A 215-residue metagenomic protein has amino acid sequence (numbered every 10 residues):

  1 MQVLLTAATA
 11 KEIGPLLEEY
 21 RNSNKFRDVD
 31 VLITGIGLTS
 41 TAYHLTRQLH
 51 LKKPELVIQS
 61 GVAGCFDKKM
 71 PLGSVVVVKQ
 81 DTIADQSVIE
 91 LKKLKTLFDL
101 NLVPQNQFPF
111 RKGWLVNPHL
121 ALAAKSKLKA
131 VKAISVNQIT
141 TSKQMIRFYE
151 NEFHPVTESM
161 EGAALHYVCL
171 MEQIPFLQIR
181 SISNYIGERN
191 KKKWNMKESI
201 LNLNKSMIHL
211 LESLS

Functional and structural regions predicted by a protein language model:
M1-K53: N-terminal short beta-loop-beta anion/metal-coordinating cradle
V29, G35-G37, Q80-I83, S181-N184: Short, acidic/turn-prone active-site loops that include or flank metal/cofactor- and phosphate-binding residues
E55-I58: Structural motif
D67-F153: Mid-sequence, gly/pro-rich, charge-dense loop/helix-turn segments that line enzyme active sites
V136-Q178, S183-G187: A C-terminal functional module that forms or caps the active site or interfaces directly with catalytic machinery
I186-S215: His/Asp/Glu-rich mid-to-C-terminal helical/loop segments that flank catalytic regions of hydrolases
